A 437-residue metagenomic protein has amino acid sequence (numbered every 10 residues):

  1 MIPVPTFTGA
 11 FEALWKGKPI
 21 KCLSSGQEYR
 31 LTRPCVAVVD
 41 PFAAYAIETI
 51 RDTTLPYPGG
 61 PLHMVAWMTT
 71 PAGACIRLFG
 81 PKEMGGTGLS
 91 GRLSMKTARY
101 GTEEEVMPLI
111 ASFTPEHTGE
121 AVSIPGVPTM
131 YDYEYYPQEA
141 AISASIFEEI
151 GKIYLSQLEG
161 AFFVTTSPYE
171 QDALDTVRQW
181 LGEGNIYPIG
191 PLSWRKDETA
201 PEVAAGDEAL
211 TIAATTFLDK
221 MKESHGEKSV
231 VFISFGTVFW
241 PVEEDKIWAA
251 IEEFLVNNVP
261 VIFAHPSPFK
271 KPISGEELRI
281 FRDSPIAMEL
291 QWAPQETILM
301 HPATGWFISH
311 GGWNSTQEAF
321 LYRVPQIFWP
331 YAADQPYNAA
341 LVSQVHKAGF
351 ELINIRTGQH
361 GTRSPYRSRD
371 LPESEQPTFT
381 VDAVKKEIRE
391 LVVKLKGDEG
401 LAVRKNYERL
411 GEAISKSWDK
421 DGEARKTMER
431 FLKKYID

Functional and structural regions predicted by a protein language model:
M1-P260, P266-P285, Q291-W292, I355-R363 (+3 more regions): Nucleotide-sugar-dependent glycosyltransferase catalytic domains
I233, W248, E252, M288 (+6 more regions): Feature representing long, continuous alpha-helical segments
W292-L341: A donor-sugar binding/catalytic signature common to diverse glycosyltransferases and related nucleotide-sugar
W329-F379, A383: C-terminal lobe of the eukaryotic/viral protein kinase catalytic domain
